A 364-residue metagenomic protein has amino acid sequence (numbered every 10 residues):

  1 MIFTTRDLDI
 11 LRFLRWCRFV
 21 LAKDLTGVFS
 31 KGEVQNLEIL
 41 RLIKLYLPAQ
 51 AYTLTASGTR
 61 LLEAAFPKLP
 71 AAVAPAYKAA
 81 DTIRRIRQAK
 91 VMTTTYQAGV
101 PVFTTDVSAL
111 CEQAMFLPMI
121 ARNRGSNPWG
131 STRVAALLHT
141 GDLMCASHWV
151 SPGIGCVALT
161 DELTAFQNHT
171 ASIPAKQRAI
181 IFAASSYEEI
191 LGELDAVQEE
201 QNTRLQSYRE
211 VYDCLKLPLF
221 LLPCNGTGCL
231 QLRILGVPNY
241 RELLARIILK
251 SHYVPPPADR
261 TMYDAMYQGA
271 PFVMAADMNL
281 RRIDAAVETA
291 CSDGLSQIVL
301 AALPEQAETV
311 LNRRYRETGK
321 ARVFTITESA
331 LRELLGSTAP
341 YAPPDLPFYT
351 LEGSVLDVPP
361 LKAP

Functional and structural regions predicted by a protein language model:
M1-V28: Short amphipathic alpha-helical interface segments
I2-T4, A22, D195-P364: Non-catalytic C-terminal interaction segments of nucleic acid-processing enzymes
T26-K44: Short amphipathic alpha-helical interaction segments
K44-L69: Accessory beta->alpha helical hairpin/"wing" motif in late/C-terminal subdomains of nucleic-acid enzymes
P67-K78: A short, surface-exposed helix-loop junction/capping segment
A76-P174: Exposed, interaction-prone assembly regions rather than primary DNA-binding/catalytic cores
V91, G125-L137, P174-R178, Q198-E200 (+2 more regions): Long, low-complexity interaction regions most often at the N-terminus
T140-A146, S151-L235: Long low-complexity, intrinsically disordered regions
